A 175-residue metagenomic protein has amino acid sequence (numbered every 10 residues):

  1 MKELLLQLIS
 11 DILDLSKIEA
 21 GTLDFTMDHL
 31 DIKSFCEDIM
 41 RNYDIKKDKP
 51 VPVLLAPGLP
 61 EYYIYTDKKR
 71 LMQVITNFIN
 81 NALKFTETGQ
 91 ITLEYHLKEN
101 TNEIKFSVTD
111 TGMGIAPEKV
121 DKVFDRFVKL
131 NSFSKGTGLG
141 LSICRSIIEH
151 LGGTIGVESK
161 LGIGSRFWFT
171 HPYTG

Functional and structural regions predicted by a protein language model:
M1-L5: Short alpha-helical segment of the dimerization/phosphotransfer core of two-component systems
S16-M27: Helix-loop junction within the histidine kinase core
T26-D31, P52-Y62: Conserved catalytic submotifs in the C-terminal HATPase_c
I32, G114-K122: Short helix N-cap motif at coil->helix boundaries in the Bergerat
A82-L83: Short helix-loop "hinge" at the ATP-lid/N-box region of the Bergerat-fold HATPase_c
G140, C144: Short alpha-helical Gxxx[C/S/T] motif in the catalytic ATP-binding
